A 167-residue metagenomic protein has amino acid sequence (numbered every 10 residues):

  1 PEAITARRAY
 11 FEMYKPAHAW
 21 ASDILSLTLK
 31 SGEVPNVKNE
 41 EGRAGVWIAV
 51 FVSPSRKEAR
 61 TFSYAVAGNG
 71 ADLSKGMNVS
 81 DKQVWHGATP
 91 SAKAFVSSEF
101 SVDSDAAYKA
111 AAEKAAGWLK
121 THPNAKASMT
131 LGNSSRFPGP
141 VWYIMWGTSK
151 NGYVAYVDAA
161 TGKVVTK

Functional and structural regions predicted by a protein language model:
P1-K167: Long, terminal "pre-/pro-" and other extracytoplasmic accessory regions that lie outside the mature folded/catalytic
